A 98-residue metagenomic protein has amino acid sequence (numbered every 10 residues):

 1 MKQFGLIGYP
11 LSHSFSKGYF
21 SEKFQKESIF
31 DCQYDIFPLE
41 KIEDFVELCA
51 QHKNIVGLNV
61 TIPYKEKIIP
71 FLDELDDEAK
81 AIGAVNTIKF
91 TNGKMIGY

Functional and structural regions predicted by a protein language model:
K2-Y98: Phosphate/diphosphate ligand-binding glycine-rich loop within oxidoreductases
